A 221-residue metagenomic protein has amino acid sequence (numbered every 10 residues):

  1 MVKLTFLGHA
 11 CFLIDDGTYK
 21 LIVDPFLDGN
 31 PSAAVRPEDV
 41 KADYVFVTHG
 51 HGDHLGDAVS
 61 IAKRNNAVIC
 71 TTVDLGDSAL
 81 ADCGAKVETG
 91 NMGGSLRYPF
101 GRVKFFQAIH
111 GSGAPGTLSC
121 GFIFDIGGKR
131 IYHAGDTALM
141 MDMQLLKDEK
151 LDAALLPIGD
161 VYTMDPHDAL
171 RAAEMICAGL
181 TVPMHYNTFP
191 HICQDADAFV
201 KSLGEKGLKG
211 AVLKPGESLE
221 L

Functional and structural regions predicted by a protein language model:
M1-K20, L27-N30, R97, K104 (+2 more regions): Zn-dependent metallo-beta-lactamase
K3, K63-V68, K129-I131: Short active-site oxyanion
L13-H51, G56-K63, D74, G111-P115 (+1 more regions): Pre-active-site segment of Zn-dependent metallo-hydrolases
V23-D24, A42-G50, I69-V73, I131-G135 (+3 more regions): Active-site neighborhood of phospho(di)ester-bond hydrolases with catalytic His/Asp-centered motifs
G29-N30, H51-G56, G76-A79, G94-R97 (+5 more regions): Active-site environment of divalent metal-dependent phosphoester hydrolases
G56-T117: Glycine/small-residue-rich loop that forms an oxyanion/phosphate-binding "nest" at active or ligand-binding sites
V68, L80-S95, L170, E174-L221: Binuclear metal-ion centers of metallo-dependent hydrolases, dominated by the metallo-beta-lactamase
H110-C120, D125-M175: Active-site-proximal loop/helix segments of hydrolase catalytic cores
